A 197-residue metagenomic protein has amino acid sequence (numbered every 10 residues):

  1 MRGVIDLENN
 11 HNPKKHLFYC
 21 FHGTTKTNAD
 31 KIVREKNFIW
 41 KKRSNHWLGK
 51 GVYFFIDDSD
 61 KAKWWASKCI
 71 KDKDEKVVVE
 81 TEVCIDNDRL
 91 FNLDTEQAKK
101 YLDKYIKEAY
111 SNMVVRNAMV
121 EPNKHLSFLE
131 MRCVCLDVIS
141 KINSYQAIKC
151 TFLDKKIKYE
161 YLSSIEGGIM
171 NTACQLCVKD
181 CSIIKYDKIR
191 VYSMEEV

Functional and structural regions predicted by a protein language model:
M1-E8, V78-V197: Active-site and NAD+-binding cores of ADP-ribose-processing enzymes
M1-W47: ADP-ribose/NAD+-binding catalytic cleft of ART/PARP-like enzymes
K15, H46, K73-V77, M170: A short, structural micro-pattern
F18, G49-V52, K76-E80: Extracellular structured ligand-interaction cores
Y19-T27, F54-S59, V83-N87: Short, flexible loop/turn elements at secondary-structure junctions
D30-K31, K63-W65, R89-N92: Short helix/loop capping segments that flank catalytic or ligand/cofactor-binding pockets
I39-K41, C69-V79: Cytochrome P450 catalytic domain signature, combining two hallmark sequence patches
K42-C69: Extended catalytic/binding region for NAD+/ADP-ribose chemistry, centered on the ART fold
